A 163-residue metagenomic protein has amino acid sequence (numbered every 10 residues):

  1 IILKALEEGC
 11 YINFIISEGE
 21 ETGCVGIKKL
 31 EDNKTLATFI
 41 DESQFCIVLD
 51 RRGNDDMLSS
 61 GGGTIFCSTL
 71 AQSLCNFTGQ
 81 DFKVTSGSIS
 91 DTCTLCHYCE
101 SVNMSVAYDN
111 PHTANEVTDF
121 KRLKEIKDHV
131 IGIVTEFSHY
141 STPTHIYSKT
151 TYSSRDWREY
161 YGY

Functional and structural regions predicted by a protein language model:
I1-T69, V84: Acidic/histidine-rich catalytic neighborhood of metal-dependent amide-processing enzymes
I2, L74-C75, T94-L95: Structural element of the ATP-grasp superfamily
L3, K28-E31, C93, K124 (+1 more regions): Amphipathic, non-transmembrane alpha-helical secondary structure
L6-E7, N110-Y163: His/Asp/Glu-rich mid-to-C-terminal helical/loop segments that flank catalytic regions of hydrolases
E7, Y11, D32, N76-G79 (+2 more regions): Generic secondary-structure signature for well-ordered alpha-helical cores
D32, T64, M104, D119-K121 (+1 more regions): Hydrophobic alpha-helical segments
F66-N76, R122-V130: Gly/Ser/Thr-rich active-site loops/lids in small-molecule metabolic enzymes that frequently grip phosphoryl groups
D81-I126: Zn-dependent metallopeptidase/amidohydrolase metal-coordination segment
